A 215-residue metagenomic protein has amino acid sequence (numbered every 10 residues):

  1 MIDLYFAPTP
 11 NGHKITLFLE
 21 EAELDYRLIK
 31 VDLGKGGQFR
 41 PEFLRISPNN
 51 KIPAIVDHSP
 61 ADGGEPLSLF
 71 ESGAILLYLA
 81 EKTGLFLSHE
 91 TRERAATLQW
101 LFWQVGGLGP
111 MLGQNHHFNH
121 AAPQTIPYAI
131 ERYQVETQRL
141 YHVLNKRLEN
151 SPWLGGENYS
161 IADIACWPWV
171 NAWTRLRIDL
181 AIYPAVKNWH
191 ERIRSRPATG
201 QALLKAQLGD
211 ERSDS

Functional and structural regions predicted by a protein language model:
M1-E131, N145: GST-like domain detector, emphasizing the conserved glutathione-binding G-site in the N-terminal thioredoxin-like
D32, I161, A206: Short, solvent-exposed turn/loop segments enriched in Gly/Ser/Thr/Pro and often Arg
G36, H190, D210-E211: Generic structural signal for helix capping and beta-alpha/helix-loop junctions
R45, C166, S195, L204-K205: Phosphate-coordinating loops and pocket residues in cytosolic domains that bind phosphorylated ligands
N49, K82, N150-S151, R196: Structured helix-beta-strand junction loops
A80, W169-V170, L203: Active-site-flanking alpha-helical
R92, Q104-S195: GST-like fold's C-terminal all-alpha helical module
T199-S215: Terminal-tail/helix-coil boundary detector
